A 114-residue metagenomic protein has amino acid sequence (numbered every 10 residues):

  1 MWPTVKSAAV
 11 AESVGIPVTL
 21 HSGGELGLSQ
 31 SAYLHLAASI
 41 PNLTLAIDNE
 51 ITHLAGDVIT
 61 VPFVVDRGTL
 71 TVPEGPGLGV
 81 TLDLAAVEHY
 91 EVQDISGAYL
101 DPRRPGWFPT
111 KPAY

Functional and structural regions predicted by a protein language model:
M1-T81: Shared catalytic-loop signature of beta/alpha-barrel
L78-Y114: Extended hydrophobic packing segments that form well-structured cores
